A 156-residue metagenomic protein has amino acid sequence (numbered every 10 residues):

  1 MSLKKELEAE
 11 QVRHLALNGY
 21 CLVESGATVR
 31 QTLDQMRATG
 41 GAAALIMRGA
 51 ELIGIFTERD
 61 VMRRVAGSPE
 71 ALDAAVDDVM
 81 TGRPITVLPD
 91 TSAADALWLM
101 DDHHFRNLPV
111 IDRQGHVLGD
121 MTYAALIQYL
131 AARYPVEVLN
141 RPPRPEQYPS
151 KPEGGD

Functional and structural regions predicted by a protein language model:
M1-D156: Tandem CBS (Cystathionine beta-synthase) repeat/Bateman regulatory domains
